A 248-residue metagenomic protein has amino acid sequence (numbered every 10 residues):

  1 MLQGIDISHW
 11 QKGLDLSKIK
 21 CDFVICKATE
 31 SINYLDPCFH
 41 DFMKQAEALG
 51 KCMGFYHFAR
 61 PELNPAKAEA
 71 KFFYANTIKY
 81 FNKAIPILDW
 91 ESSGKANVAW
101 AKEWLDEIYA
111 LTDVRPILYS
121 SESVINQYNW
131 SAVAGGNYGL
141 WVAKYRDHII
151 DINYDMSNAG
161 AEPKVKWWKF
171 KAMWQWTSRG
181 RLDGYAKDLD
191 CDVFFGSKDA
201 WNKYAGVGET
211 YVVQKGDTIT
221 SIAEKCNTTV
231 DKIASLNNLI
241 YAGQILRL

Functional and structural regions predicted by a protein language model:
M1-Q11, L16-K18, S131-G208: Functionally critical loop-and-helix segments that line ligand-binding/catalytic clefts of soluble enzyme domains
M1-V114, N137: Substrate-binding cleft of extracellular glycoside hydrolase catalytic domains
N82-M156, G160-P163: Catalytic domains of cell-wall/extracellular-matrix polysaccharide-remodeling enzymes, centered on de-N-acetylation
G206-N227, Q244: Primarily a LysM-type cell-wall glycan-binding module
V230-S235: Short alpha-helix capping/helix-loop boundary micro-motifs
